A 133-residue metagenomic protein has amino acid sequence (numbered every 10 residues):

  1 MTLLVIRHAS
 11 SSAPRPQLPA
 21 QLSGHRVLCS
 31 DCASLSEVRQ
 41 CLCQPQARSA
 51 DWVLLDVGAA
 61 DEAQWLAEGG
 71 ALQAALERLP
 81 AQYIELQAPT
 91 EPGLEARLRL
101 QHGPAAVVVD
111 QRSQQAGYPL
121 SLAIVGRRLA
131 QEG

Functional and structural regions predicted by a protein language model:
M1-L4: Extreme N-terminal starter segment of soluble prokaryotic enzymes
I6-Q21, P92-G133: Short, glycine-/small-residue-rich phosphate/pyrophosphate-handling segment
I6-R7, L55-D56, E85: Short beta-strand segments
H25-V38: A short beta-strand-loop structural module common to alpha/beta enzyme folds
L35-Q46, E68-A75: A short, acidic, amphipathic alpha-helical segment used as a generic capping/interface helix at domain edges
C41-E62: Short, glycine-/small-residue-enriched flexible loop/hinge segments at domain edges that mediate gating
A60-R97: Mid-chain, well-packed structural core segment of small domains
